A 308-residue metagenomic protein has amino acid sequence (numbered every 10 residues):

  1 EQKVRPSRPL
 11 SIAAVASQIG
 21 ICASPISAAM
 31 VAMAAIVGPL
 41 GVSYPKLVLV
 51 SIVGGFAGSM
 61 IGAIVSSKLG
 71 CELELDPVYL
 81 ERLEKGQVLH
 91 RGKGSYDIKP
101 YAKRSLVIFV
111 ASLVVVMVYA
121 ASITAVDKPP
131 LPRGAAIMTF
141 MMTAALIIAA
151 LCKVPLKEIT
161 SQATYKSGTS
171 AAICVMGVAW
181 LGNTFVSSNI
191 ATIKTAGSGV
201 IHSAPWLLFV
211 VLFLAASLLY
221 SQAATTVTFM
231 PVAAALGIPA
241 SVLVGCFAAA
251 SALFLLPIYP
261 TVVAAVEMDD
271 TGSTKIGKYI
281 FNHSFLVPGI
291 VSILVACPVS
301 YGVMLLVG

Functional and structural regions predicted by a protein language model:
E1, G20-S27, G182-S187, A215-T228 (+1 more regions): Short helix-coil transition sites and intra-membrane helix breaks within transmembrane domains of multi-pass
E1, V200-A250, F254: Hydrophobic alpha-helical transmembrane segments of multi-pass integral membrane proteins, predominantly secondary
E1-S7, L47-G55, I108-I123, A149-I159 (+2 more regions): Hydrophobic alpha-helical transmembrane segments
Q2-K85, R91-A102, P239-A249, A264-G308: Membrane-core helix-loop-helix motifs of multi-pass transport proteins
I12, S161-Y165, F185, N189 (+1 more regions): Hydrophobic alpha-helical segments of integral membrane proteins, encompassing both true transmembrane helices
K68-C71, D76-V186, V287-G302, L306-G308: Hydrophobic transmembrane alpha-helices of multi-pass small-molecule transporters
A135-T143, A196-A204, S251-L255: Structural signature of hydrophobic alpha-helical transmembrane segments
S167, A171, V175, A179 (+5 more regions): Feature representing long, continuous alpha-helical segments
